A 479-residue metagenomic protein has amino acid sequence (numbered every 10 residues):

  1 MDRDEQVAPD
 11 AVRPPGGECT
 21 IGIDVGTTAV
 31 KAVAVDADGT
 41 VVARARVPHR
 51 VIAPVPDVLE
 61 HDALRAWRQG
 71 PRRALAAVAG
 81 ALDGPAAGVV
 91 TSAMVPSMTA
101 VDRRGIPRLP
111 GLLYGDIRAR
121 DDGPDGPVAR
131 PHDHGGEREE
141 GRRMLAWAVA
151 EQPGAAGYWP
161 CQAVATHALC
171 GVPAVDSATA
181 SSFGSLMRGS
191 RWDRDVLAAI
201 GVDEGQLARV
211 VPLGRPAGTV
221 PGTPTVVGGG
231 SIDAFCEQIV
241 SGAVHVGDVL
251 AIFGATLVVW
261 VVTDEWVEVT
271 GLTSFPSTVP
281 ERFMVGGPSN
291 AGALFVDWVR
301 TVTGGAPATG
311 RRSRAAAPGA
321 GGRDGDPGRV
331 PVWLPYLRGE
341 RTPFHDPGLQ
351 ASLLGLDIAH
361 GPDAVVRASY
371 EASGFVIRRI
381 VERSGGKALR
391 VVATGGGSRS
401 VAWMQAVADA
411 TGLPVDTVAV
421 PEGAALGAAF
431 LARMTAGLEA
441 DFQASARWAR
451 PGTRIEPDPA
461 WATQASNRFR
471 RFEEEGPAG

Functional and structural regions predicted by a protein language model:
D2-R46, T91-P124, V261-V267, G271-L272 (+1 more regions): Glycine/Thr-rich phosphate-binding loops that ligate phosphate moieties of nucleotide and other phosphorylated ligands
V25-T27, A129-A234, R338: Gly/Ser/Thr-rich active-site cleft segment
V35, T99-D102, A148-V149, A168-C170 (+4 more regions): Short beta-strand-to-turn element immediately C-terminal to the catalytic PLP-Schiff-base lysine in fold type I
G39, L64, G88-A93, L112-G115 (+9 more regions): Active-site nucleophile and cofactor-binding loops and adjacent substrate-binding regions of central metabolic enzymes
A45-D83, D122-P124, D133: N-terminal phosphate-binding loop and adjacent alpha-helix
P71-A87, E151-P153, R194-E204, I377-R390: Phosphate/pyrophosphate-binding loops at sites that engage ATP/ADP/AMP, CoA/4′-phosphopantetheine, polyphosphate
G126-R142, T225-G229, D248-L250, M434-W448: A polyampholytic, Gly/Pro-enriched intrinsically disordered region
F183-F283, S398, A402-W403, V407: ATP-dependent carbohydrate kinase catalytic cores
